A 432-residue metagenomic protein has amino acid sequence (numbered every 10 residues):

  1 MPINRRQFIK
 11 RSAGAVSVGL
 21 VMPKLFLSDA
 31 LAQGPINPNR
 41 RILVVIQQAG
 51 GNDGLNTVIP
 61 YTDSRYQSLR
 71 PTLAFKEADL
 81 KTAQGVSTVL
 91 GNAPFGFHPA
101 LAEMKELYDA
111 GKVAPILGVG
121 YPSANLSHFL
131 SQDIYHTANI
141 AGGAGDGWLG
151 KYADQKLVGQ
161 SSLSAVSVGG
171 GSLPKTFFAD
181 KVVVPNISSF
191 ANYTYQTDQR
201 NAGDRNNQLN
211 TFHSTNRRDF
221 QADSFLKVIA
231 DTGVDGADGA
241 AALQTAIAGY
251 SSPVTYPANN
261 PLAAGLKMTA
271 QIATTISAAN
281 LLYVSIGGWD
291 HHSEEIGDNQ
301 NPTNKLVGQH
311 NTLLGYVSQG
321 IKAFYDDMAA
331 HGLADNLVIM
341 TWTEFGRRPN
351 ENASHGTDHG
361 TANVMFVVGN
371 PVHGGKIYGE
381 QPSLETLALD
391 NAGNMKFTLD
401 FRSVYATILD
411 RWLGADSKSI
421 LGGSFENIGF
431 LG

Functional and structural regions predicted by a protein language model:
M1-H331, N350, V367-V368, K376-G432: Feature for exported/extracytoplasmic and membrane-associated proteins, marking the mature portion
R41, N336-L337: Alpha-helical scaffolds flanking conserved acidic
Y283-S285, V338-W342: Short, conserved beta-strand edge motifs with alternating hydrophobic and charged residues
T343-K376: Histidine-centered active-site microenvironments of extracellular/periplasmic hydrolases and transferases
